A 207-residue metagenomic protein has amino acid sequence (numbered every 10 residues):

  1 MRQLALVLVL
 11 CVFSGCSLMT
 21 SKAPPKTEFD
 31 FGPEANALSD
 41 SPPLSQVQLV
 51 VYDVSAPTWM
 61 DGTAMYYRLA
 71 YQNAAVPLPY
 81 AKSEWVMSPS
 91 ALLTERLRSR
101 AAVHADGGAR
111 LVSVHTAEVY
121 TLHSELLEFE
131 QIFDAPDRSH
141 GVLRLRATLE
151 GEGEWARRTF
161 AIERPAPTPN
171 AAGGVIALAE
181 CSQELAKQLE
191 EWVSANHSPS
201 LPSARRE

Functional and structural regions predicted by a protein language model:
R2-V7: Sec-dependent signal peptide recognition, specifically the positively charged N-region followed immediately by
V12-G15: C-terminal motif of bacterial Sec signal peptides marking the signal peptidase cleavage site
S17-P89, N196-E207: A structural "domain/chain start" motif
L18-A37, V103-G153: Surface-exposed short loop/turn segments
V54, E125-E130, I162-E163: Generic short beta-strand segments
A75-V86, G153-E191: Short secondary-structure boundary motifs at beta->alpha junctions and helix caps
R98, A102-D106, E190-S198: Sec-exported extracytoplasmic/periplasmic mature domains
